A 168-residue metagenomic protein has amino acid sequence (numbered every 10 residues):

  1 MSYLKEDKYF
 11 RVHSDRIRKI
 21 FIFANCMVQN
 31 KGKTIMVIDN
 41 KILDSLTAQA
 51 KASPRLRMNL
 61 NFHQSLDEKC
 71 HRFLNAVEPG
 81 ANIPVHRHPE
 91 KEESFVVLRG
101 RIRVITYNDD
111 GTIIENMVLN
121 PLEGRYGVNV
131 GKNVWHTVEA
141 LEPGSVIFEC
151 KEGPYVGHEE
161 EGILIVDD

Functional and structural regions predicted by a protein language model:
Y3-C70, E115-P121, D167: A short, N-terminal "cap"/entry segment at the start of jelly-roll beta-barrel domains of the cupin/DSBH fold
L46, T112-V118, W135-D168: Double-stranded beta-helix
L74-P89: Conserved short histidine dyad/triad with adjacent acidic residue
V85-H86, V104-T106, V128-V130, H136-L141 (+1 more regions): Short beta-strand His + acidic residue motifs that chelate non-heme Fe in jelly-roll/DSBH and cupin folds
R87-P89, V96-V97, A140-P143: Short glycine/proline-enriched turns and hinge-like loops at secondary-structure junctions
E90-D109: Glycine- and acidic-residue-biased ligand/ion/polar-headgroup-sensing regions
D109-K132: Short acidic-glycine-tyrosine-enriched beta hairpin
